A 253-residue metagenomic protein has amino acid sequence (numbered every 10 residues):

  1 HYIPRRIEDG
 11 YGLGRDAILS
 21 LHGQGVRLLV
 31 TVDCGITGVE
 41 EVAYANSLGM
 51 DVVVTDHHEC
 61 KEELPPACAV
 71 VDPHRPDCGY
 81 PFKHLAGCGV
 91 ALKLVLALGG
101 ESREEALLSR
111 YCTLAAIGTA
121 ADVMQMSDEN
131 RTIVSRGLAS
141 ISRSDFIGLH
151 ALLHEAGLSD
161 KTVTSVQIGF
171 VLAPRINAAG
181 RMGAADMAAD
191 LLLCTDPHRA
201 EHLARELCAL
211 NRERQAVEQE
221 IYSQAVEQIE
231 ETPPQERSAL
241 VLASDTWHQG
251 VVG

Functional and structural regions predicted by a protein language model:
H1-L28, L48-G49, P66, G100-G253: Hydrophobic helix-and-loop "lid/oligomerization" segment in the mid-to-C-terminal part of catalytic domains
H1-V90, L107-S109: Hydrophobic, small-residue-rich alpha-helical packing segments that form membrane-like cores
V39, C88, L92-V95, I117 (+1 more regions): Hydrophobic, well-ordered secondary-structure segments
P81, L94-R103: Metal-dependent de-N-acetylase/amidase catalytic core
A86-L94, I168, V251-V252: Catalytic-loop motifs flanking and including active-site residues across diverse enzymes
